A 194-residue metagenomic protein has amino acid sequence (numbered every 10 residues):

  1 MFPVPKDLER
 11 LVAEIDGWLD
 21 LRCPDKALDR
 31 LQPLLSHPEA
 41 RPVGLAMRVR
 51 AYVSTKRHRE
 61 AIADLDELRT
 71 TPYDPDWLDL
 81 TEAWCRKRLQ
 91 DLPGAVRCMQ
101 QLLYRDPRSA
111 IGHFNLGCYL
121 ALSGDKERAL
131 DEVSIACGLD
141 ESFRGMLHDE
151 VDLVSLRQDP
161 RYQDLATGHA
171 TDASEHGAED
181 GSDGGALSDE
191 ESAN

Functional and structural regions predicted by a protein language model:
P3, H37, T70-T71, R105 (+1 more regions): Structural marker of alpha-solenoid helical repeat scaffolds
V4-H37, V43-S54, T81: Alpha-helical segment of the N-proximal tetratricopeptide repeat
V43-I111, C118, L122: Alpha-helical adaptor scaffolds
A121, K126-R144, T167-A173: TPR/TPR-like (Sel1-like) alpha-helical repeat modules
